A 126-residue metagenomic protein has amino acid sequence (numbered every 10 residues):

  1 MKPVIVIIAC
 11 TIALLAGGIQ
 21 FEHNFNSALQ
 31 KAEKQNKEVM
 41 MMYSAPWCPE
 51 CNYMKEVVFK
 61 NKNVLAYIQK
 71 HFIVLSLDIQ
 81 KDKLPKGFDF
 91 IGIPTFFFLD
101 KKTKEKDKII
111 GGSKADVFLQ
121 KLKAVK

Functional and structural regions predicted by a protein language model:
V4-L15: Sec-dependent N-terminal signal peptides
I19-E22, V64-D82: Thiol-based oxidoreductase modules, predominantly thioredoxin-like and allied folds used for disulfide exchange
F21-K37, I68: A short beta-strand-turn-helix
Q35-V39, K70-L75, K104: Loop/turn elements at helix/coil->beta-strand transitions in domains of secreted/extracellular proteins
N36-V39, S44-W47, G92: Short pre-active-site segment immediately N-terminal to redox-active cysteine/selenocysteine motifs in thiol-based
C48-N52, F96: The canonical Cys-X-X-Cys-His
C51-Y67: Typically the conserved alpha-helix immediately C-terminal to a functionally engaged Cys/Sec in thioredoxin-like
G92-K126: Non-catalytic, surface beta->alpha helical segment in thiol-disulfide oxidoreductase systems
